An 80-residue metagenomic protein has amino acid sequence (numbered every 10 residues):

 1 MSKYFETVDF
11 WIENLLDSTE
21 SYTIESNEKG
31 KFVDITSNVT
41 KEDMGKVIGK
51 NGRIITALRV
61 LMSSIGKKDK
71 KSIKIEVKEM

Functional and structural regions predicted by a protein language model:
M1-K46, V60-M80: RNA-contacting regions in translation and RNA-metabolism proteins, encompassing KH/S1 modules where present
